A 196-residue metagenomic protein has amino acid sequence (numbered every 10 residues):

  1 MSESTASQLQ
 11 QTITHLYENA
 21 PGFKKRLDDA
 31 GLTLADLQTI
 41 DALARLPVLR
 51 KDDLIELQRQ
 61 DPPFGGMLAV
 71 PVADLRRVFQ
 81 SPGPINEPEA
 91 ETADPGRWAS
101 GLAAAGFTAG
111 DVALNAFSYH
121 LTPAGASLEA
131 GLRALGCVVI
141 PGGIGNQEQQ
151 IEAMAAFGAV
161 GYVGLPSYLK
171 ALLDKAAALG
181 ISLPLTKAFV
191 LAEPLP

Functional and structural regions predicted by a protein language model:
M1-A104, T108-A109: Nucleotide 5′-phosphate-binding alpha/beta core
A6, Y17, T92, T122 (+2 more regions): Short alpha-helix boundary/capping motifs
Q11-T12, A30, G125-P196: Conserved adenylate-forming
L16, S81, A113, Y162 (+1 more regions): Conserved S/T- and glycine-rich ATP-binding loop of Class I adenylate-forming
A73, A93-R97, H120-A124, G142-N146: Short secondary-structure boundary/capping elements
W98-V112, N146-A159: Conserved ATP-dependent adenylate/AMP-binding module captured primarily in the ANL superfamily
A99, A103-V139: Conserved AMP-binding loop of ANL adenylate-forming enzymes
